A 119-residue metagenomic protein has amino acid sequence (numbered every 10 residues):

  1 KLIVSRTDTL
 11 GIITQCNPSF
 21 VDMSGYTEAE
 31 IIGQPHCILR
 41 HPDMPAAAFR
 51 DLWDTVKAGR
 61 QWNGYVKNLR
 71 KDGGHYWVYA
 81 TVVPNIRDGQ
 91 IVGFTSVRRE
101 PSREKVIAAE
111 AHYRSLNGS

Functional and structural regions predicted by a protein language model:
V4, I13-T14: Conserved hydrophobic beta-strand signature of PAS-family and PAS-like sensory domains
F20-I31: PAS/PAS-like sensory domain cap-loop motif
G33-D43: PAS-family sensory/regulatory domains
A46, T55-Y65: PAS/PAS-like sensory domains
Q61, R70, H75-W77, G93: Beta-strand residues that line the small-molecule/cofactor-binding core of sensory signal-transduction domains
K67-D72, I86: PAS-family sensory domains
T81-F94, R99-A109: Short loop/turn elements at sensory-signaling interfaces that couple input to output
